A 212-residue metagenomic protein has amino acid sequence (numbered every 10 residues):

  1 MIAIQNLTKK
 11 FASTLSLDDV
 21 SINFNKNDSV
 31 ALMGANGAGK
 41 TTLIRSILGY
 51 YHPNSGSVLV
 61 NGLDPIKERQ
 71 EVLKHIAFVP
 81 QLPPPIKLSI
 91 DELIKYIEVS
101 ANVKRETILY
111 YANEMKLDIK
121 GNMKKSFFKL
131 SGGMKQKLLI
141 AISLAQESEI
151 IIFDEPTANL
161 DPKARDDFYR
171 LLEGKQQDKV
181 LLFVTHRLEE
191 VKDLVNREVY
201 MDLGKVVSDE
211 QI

Functional and structural regions predicted by a protein language model:
M33-A35: The feature captures the beta-strand-to-loop junction immediately N-terminal to the Walker
L48: Helix-to-loop junction immediately C-terminal to a conserved catalytic motif
G56-K67, E71-V72: Conserved ABC transporter NBD signature motif
L88-N102: Q-loop/switch helix immediately C-terminal to the Walker
I140: Hydrophobic anchor residue at the start of the ABC signature
I151-E155: Catalytic Walker B motif of ABC-type/P-loop ATPase nucleotide-binding domains
K179-V184: Conserved H-loop
